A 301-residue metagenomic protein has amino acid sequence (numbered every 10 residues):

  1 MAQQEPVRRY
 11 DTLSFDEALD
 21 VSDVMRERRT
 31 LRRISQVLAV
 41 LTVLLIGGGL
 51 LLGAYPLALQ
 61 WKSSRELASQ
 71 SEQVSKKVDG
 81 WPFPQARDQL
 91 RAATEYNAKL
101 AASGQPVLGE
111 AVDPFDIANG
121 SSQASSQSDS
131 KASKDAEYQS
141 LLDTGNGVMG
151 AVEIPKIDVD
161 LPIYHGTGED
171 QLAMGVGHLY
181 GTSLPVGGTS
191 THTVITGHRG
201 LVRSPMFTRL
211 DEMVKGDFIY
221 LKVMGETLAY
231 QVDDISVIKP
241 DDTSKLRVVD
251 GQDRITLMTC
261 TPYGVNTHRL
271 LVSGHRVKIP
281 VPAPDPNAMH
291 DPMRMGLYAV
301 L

Functional and structural regions predicted by a protein language model:
M1, V300-L301: Generic low-polarity alpha-helical segments
M1-R33: N-terminal Lys/Arg-rich, disordered targeting/topogenic segments
E27, R33-V214, F218-V300: Solvent-exposed, non-transmembrane regions of membrane-associated and secreted proteins
